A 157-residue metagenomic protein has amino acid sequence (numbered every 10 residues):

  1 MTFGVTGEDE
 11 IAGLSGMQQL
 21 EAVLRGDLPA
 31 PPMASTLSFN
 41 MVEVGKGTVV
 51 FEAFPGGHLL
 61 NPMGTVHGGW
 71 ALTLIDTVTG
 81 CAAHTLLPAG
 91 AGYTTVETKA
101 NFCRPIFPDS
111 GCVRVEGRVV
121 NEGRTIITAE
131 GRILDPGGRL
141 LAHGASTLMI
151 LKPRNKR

Functional and structural regions predicted by a protein language model:
M1-R157: Terminal targeting signals and extreme-terminal segments of soluble enzymes
